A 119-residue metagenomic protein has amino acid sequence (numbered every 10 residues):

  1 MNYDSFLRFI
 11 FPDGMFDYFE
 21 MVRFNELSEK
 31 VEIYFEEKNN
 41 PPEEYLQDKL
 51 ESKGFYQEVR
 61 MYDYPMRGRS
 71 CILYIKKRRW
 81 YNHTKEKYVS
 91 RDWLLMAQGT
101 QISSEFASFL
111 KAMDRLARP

Functional and structural regions predicted by a protein language model:
M1, I10, E44-K49, E86-V89: Generic detector of short, locally flexible boundary/turn motifs and exposed helical patches
M1-E20, N25-E26, K30-E32, E37-N40 (+1 more regions): Long C-terminal interaction/binding lobes of large macromolecular proteins
D4, F9-P12, K49, F55-Q57 (+1 more regions): Short linear sequence motifs
E32-Y81: N-terminal juxtadomain amphipathic helix that follows a signal peptide/anchor or precedes a small N-terminal auxiliary
R60-P119: Short, positively charged, Gly/Tyr-enriched micro-motifs that form contact patches at catalytic or ligand/partner
